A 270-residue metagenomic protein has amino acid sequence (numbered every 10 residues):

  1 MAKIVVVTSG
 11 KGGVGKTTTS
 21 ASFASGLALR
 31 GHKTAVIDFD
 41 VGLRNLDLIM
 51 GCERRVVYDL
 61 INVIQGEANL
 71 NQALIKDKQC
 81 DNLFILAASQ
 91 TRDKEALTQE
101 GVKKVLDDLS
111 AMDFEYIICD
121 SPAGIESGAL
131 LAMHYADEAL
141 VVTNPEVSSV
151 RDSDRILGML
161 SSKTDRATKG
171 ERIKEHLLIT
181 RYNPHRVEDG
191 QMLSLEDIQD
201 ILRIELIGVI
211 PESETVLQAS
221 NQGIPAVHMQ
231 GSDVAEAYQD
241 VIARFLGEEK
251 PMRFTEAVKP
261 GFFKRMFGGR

Functional and structural regions predicted by a protein language model:
I4-N69, Y116: Walker A/P-loop NTP-binding active-site region of P-loop NTPases, recognizing the glycine-rich GxxxxGKT/S
V6, A28, M50-G51, Q65 (+8 more regions): Signal for well-folded cores of large energy- and translation-related assemblies
S9, D38, A87-Q90, S121 (+2 more regions): Flexible glycine-/small-residue-rich
G12, V63, L86, D120 (+3 more regions): Residue-level signature of catalytic and energy-coupling elements of molecular machines, predominantly ATP/GTP-dependent
S25, Y58-N62, Q72, E100-D107 (+6 more regions): Solvent-exposed alpha-helical segments within well-ordered globular domains of core cellular machineries
F39-A111, S220-N221: P-loop/Walker-type NTP enzyme "switch/lid" segment
K104, A111-M112, Y116, P122-I207: Conserved catalytic-core segment of NTP-binding enzymes
D165-R270: C-terminal lobe/tail of nucleotide-utilizing enzymes
